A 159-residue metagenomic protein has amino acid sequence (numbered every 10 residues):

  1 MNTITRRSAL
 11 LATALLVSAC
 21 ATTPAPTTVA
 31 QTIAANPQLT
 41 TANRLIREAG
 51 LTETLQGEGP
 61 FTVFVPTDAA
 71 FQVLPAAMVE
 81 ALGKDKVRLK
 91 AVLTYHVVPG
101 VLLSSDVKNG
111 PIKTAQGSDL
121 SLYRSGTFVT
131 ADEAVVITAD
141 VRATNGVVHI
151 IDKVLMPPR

Functional and structural regions predicted by a protein language model:
N2-L16, C20-R159: Mature, structured domains of secreted/extracytosolic soluble proteins
